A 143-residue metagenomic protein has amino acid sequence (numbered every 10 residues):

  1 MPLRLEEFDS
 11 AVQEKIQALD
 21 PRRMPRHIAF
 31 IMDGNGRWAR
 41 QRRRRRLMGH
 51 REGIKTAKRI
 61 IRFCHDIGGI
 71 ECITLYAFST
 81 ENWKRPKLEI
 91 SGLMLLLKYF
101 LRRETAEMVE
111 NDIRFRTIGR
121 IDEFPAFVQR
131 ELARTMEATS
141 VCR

Functional and structural regions predicted by a protein language model:
M1-R143: Flexible, compositionally biased loop and terminal segments
